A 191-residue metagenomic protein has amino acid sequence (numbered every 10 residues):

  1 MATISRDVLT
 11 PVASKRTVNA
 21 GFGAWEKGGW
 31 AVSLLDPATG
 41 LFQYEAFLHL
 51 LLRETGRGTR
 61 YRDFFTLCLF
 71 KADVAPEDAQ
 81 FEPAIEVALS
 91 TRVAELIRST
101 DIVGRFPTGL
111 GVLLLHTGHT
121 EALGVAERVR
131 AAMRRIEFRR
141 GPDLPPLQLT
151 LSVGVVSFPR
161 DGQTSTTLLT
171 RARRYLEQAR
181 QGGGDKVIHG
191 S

Functional and structural regions predicted by a protein language model:
A2-P37, L41-T55: Signal-transducing coiled-coil linker helices
W30-P37, L69-P83, I97, L114: Active-site loop/short helix in cyclic nucleotide turnover domains
F47, H119-A126, R130, F158-I188: Catalytic-core segments of nucleotide cyclases and related cyclic-nucleotide turnover enzymes
L50-Q80: Active-site-proximal structural segments of metal-dependent nucleotidyl cyclase/transferase enzymes
G56, R60-R62, S90-H119: Conserved helix-loop-beta segment at the catalytic/binding core of cyclic-nucleotide signaling proteins
R57, E95-T100, A132-L144, Q178: Short catalytic/binding micro-motifs of nucleotide second-messenger systems
E77-F81, I85, V112-R128: Short helix/loop segment flanking the catalytic signature motif in cyclic-nucleotide metabolism enzymes
R105-G109, L113-L115, G141-R173, G190: A short glycine-enriched loop-to-beta-strand structural element that forms part of the catalytic core of nucleotide
